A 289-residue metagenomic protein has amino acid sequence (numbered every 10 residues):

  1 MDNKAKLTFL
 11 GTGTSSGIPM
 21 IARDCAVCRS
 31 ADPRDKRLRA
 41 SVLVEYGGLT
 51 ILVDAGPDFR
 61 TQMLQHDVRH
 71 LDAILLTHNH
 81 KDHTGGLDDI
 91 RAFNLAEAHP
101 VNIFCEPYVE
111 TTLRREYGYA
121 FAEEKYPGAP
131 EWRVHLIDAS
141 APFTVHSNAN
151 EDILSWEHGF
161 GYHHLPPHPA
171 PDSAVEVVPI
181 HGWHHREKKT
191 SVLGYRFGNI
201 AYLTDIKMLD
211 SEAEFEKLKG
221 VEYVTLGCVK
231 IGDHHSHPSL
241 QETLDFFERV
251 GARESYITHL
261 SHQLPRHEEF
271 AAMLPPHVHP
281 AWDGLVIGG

Functional and structural regions predicted by a protein language model:
M1-L203, K207, E269-G289: Binuclear metal-dependent hydrolase catalytic cores
S140, D210-G289: Binuclear metal-ion centers of metallo-dependent hydrolases, dominated by the metallo-beta-lactamase
